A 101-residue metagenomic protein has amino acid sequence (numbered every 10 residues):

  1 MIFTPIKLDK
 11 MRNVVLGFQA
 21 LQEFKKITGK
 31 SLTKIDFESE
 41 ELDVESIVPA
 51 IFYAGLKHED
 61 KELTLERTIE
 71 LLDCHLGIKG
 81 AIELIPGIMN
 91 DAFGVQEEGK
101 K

Functional and structural regions predicted by a protein language model:
M1-F3, K26-E41, D60-K101: Charged interaction scaffolds used for protein-protein
I6-R12: Glycine-centered positions within short beta-strands or beta-hairpins
G17: Residue-level signal for threonine
L42-S46: Short, conserved micro-motifs enriched in small and acidic residues
I47-K57, E83, G87: Short, hydrophobic/amphipathic alpha-helical patches that form generic packing surfaces within helical domains
